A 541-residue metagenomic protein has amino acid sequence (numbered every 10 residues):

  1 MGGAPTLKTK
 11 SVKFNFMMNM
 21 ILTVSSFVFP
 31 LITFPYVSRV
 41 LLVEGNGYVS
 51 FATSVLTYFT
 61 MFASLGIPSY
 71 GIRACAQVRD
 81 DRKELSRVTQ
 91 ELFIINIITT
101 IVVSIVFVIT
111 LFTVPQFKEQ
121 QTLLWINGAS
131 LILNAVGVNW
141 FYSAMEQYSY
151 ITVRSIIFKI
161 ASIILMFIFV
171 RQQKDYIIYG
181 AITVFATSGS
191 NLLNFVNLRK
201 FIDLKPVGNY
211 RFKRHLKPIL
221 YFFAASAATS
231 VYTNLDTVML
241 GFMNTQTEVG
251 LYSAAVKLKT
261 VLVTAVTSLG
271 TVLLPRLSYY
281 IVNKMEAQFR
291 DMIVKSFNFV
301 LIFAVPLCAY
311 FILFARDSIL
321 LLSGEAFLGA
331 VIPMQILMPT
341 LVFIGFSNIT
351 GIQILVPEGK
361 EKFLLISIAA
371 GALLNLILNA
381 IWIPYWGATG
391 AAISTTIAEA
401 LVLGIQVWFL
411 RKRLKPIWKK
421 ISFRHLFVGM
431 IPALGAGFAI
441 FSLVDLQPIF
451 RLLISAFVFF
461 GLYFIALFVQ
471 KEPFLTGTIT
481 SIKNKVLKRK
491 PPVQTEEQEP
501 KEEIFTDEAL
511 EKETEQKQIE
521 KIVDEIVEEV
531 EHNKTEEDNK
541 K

Functional and structural regions predicted by a protein language model:
M1-K8, V12, Y176-G180, G189-T233 (+4 more regions): Interhelical loop/hinge segments that connect adjacent transmembrane helices in multipass membrane
G2-G3, F438-K541: Membrane-proximal transmembrane or re-entrant/amphipathic helices at the cytosolic face
K10-S69, S104, V108, I163 (+3 more regions): Signature of the first transmembrane helix
N15-N19, Y150, R214-Y221, F299-V300 (+2 more regions): Membrane-interface "helix-start" segments
F34-P35, S64-D80, A255, K259-A304 (+1 more regions): Helix-loop junctions and terminal segments of transmembrane helices in multi-pass membrane transport/translocation
T110-N127, F311-F343: Interfacial segments at transmembrane-helix termini and the short loops linking adjacent helices
Q121, I132-S155, P339-A370: Membrane-interface junctions at transmembrane-helix termini in multi-pass inner-membrane proteins
G128, T152-K200, P218, A369-L374 (+3 more regions): Hydrophobic alpha-helical transmembrane segments
